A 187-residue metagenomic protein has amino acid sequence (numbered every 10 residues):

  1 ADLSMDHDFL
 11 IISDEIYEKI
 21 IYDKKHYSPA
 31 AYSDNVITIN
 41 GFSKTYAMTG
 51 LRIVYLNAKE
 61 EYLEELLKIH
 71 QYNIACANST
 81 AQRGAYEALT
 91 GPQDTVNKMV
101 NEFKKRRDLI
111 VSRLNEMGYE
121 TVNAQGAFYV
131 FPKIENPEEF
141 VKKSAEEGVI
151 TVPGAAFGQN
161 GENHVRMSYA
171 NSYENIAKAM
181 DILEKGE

Functional and structural regions predicted by a protein language model:
A1-E187: PLP-dependent class I/II
